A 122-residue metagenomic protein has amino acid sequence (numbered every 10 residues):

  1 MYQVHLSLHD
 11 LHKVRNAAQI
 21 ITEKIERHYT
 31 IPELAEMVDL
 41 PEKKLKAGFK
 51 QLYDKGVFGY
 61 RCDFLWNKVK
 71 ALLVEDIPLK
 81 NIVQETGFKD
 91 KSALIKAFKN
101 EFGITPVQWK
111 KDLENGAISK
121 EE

Functional and structural regions predicted by a protein language model:
M1-G48: Extended mid-to-C-terminal alpha-helical interaction segments
R15-Q19, E23, H28, P32 (+2 more regions): Terminal helix-turn-helix DNA-binding modules in bacterial transcription factors
M37, F88-A93: Short, basic interhelical loop/turn and adjoining N-cap of the next helix at nucleic-acid- or acidic-partner-contacting
K44-L45, F49, A93-L94, F98: Short hydrophobic/aromatic patch on the recognition helix
L45, G56-V57, R61, T105-P106: Short amphipathic alpha-helical segment with a characteristic S/N-K-E followed by hydrophobic residues
Q108-K110: C-terminal interaction modules of eukaryotic adaptor/scaffold proteins
